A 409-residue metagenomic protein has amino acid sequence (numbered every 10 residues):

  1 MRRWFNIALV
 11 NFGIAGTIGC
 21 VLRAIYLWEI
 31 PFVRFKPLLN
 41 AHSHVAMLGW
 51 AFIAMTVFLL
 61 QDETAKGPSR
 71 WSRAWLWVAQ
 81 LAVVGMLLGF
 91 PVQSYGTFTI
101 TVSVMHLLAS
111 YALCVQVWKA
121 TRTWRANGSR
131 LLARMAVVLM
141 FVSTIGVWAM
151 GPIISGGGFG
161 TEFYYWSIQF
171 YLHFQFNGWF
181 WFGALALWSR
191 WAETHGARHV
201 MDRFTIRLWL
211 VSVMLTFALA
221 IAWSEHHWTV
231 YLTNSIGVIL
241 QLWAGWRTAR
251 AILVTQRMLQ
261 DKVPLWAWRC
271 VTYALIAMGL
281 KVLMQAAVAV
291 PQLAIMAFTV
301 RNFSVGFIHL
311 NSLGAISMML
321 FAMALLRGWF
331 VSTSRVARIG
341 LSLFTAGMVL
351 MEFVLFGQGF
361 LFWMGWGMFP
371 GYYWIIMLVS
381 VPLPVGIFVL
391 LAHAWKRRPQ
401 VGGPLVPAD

Functional and structural regions predicted by a protein language model:
M1-D409: Hydrophobic alpha-helical transmembrane segments of multi-pass integral membrane proteins
